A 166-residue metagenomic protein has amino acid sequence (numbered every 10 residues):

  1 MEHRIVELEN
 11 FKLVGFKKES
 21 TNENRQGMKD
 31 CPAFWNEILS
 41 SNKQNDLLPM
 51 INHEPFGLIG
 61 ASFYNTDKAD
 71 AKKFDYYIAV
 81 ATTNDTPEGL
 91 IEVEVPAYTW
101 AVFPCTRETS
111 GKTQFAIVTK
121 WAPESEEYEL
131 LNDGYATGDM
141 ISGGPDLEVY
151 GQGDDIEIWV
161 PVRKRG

Functional and structural regions predicted by a protein language model:
M1-G166: A solvent-exposed interaction/effector surface
